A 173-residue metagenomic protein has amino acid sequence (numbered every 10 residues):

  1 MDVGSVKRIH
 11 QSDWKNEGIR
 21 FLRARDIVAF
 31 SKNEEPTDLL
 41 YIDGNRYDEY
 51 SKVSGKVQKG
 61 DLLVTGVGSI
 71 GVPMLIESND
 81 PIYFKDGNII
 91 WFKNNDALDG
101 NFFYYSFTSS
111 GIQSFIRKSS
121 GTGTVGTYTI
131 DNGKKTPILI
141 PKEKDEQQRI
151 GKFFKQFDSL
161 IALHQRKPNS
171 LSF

Functional and structural regions predicted by a protein language model:
M1-F173: Feature detects amphipathic, helix-rich regulatory segments
